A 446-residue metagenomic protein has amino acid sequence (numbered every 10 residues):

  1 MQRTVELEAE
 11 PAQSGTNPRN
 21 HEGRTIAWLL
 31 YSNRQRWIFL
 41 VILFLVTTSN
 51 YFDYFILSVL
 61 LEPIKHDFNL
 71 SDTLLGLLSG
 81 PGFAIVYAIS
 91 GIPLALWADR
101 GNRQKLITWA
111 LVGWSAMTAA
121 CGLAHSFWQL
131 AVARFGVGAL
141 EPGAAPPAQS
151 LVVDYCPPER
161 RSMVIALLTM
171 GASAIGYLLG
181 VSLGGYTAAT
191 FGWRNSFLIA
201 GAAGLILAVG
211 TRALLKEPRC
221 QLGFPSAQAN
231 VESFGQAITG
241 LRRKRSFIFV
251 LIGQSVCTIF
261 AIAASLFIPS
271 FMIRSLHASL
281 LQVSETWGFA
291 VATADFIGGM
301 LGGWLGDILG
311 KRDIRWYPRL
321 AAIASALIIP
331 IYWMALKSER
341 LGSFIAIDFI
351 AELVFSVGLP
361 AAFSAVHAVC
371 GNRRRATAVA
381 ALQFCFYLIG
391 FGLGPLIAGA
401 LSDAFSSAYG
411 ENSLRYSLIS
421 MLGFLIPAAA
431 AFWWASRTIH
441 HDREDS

Functional and structural regions predicted by a protein language model:
H21-S32, P218-L251, S275: Juxtamembrane intracellular "pre-TM" segments in multi-pass secondary transporters
L57-V59, R245-G302, F355-F363, G390-A398: Extracytoplasmic gate region of multi-pass secondary transporters
S58-I89: Extracellular/periplasmic helix-loop-helix junction of adjacent transmembrane segments in MFS-like secondary
N69, N102, L123-Q129, L140 (+2 more regions): Helix-breaking motifs and short loop linkers at transmembrane-helix boundaries and internal kinks in secondary membrane
I89-W128: Conserved MFS/SLC helix-loop-helix module at the cytosolic interface between two early adjacent transmembrane helices
A133-S173: Cytoplasmic helix-loop-helix junction between adjacent transmembrane helices in 12-TM secondary transporters
S162-S182, A188, V291-G299, C385-P395: Glycine-rich segments within core transmembrane alpha-helices of 12-TM secondary carriers
L168, A172-E217: Helix-loop-helix hairpin linking two adjacent transmembrane segments in secondary transporters
